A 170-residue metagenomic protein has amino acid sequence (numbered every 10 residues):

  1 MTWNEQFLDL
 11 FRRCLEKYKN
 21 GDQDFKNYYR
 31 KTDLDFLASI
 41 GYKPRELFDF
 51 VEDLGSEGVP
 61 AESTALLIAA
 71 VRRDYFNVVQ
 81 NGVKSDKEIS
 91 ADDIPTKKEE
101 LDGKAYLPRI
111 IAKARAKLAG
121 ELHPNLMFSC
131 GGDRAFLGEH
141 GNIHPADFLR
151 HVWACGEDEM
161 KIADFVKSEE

Functional and structural regions predicted by a protein language model:
M1-P124, D133, H144, E159-I162 (+2 more regions): Polar/charged low-complexity regulatory segments
N125-L126, H151: Short coil/turn segments at secondary-structure boundaries
R134-L137, L149: A structural feature that tracks compact, well-ordered secondary-structure segments with a strong bias toward
A146-V152: Short, highly charge-biased, low-complexity peptide segments
